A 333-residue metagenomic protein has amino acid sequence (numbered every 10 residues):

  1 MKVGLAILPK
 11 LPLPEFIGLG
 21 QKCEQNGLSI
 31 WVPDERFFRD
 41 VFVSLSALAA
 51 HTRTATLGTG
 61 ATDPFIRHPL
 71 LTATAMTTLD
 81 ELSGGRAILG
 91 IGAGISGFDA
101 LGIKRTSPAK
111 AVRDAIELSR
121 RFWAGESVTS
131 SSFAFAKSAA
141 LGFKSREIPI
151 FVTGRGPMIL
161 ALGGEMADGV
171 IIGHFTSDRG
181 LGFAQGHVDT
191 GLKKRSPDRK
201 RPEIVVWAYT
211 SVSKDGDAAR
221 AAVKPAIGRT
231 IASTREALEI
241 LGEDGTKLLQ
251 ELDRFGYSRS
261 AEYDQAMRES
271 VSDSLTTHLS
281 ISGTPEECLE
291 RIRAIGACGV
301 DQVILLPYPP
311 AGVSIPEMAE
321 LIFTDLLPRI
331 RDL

Functional and structural regions predicted by a protein language model:
M1-G60, I148: N-terminal beta1-alpha1-beta2 module of alpha/beta enzyme domains
K2-P14, T62-P69, K144-R155, T210-S213 (+1 more regions): Active-site mouth loops of central-metabolism enzymes
V3-I7, L28-V32, T56-G60, A87-I91 (+4 more regions): Hydrophobic faces of well-ordered beta-strands that scaffold small-molecule active sites in alpha/beta enzyme cores
G20-Q25, L45-T56, M76-A87, G164-E165 (+2 more regions): Acidic (Asp/Glu)-rich catalytic clusters
W31-H51, D63, F175-D178, L306-A319: Glycine-rich, proline-tolerant flexible connector loops at the mouths of alpha/beta enzymes
F42-T62, I66, A115, F122 (+2 more regions): Alpha-helix-loop-beta-strand connector modules within alpha/beta enzyme cores
L48, L79, S119, G163 (+4 more regions): Conserved, mostly hydrophobic/aromatic
T106-A139, L181-A297: An alpha-helical appendage that flanks or caps ligand/catalytic pockets
